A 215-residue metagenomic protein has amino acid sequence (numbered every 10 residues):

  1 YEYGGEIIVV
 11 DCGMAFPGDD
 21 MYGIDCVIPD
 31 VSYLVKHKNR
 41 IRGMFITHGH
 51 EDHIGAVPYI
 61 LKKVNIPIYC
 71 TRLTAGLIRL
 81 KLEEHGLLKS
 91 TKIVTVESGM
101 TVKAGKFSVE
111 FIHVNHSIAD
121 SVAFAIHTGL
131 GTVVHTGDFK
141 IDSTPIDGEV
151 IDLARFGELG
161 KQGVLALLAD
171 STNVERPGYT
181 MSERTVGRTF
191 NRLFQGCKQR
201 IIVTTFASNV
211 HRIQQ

Functional and structural regions predicted by a protein language model:
Y1-F45, H50-Q215: His/Asp/Glu-rich metal-coordinating catalytic cores of metallo-dependent phosphodiesterases/hydrolases acting on
